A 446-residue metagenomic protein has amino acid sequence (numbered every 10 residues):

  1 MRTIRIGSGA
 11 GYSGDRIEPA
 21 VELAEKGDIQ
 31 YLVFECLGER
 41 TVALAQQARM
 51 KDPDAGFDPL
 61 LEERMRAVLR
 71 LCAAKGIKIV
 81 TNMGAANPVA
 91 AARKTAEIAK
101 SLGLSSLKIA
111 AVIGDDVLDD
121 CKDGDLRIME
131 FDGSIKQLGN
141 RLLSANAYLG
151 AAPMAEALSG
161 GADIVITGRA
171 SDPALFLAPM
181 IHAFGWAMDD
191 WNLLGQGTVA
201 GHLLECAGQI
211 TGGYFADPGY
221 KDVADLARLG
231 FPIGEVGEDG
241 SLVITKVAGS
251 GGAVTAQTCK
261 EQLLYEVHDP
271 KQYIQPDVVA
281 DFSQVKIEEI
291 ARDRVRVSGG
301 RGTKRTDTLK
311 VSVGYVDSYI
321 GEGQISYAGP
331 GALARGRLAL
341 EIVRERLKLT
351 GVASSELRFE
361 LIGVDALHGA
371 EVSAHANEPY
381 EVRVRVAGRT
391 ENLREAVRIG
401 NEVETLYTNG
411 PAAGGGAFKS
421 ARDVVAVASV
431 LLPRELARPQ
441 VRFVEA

Functional and structural regions predicted by a protein language model:
M1-E22: N-terminal amphipathic/basic leader segments beginning at the initiator methionine
M1-R2, E39-A55, A73, V117-R141: Gly-rich Lys/Arg/Thr-decorated short loops/hinges at beta-loop-alpha junctions or inter-strand turns that position
G27-A45, R70: N-terminal glycine-rich anion-binding loops that anchor highly charged ligand groups
K100-V117, L177-P218: Catalytic or ion-translocation cores adjacent to nucleophile or general acid/base/metal-coordination motifs in diverse
S105-I109, I210-D222, P270-E289, R346-I362 (+1 more regions): Flexible, glycine/charged-enriched surface loops at secondary-structure junctions
S144-L158: Active-site glycine-rich loop that binds ribose-phosphate moieties when present
L194-G299: A conserved active-site cap/scaffold subdomain adjacent to cofactor or substrate pockets
G299-A446: C-terminal non-catalytic interaction/assembly regions of soluble proteins
